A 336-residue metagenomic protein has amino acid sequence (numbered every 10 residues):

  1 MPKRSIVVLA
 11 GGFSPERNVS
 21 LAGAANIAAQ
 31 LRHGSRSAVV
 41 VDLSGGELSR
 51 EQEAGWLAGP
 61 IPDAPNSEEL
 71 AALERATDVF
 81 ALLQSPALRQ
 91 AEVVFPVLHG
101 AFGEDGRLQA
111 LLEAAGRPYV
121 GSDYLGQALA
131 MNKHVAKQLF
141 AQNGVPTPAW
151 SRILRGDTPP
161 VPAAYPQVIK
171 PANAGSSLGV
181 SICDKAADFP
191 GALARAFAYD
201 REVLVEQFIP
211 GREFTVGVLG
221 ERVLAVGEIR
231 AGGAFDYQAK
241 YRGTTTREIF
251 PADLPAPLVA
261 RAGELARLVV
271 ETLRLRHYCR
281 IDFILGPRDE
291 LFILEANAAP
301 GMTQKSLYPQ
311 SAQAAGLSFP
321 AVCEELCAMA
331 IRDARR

Functional and structural regions predicted by a protein language model:
M1-L125, L129-M131, V135, Q142 (+2 more regions): ATP-binding N-terminal substructure of ATP-dependent carboxylate-amine bond-forming enzymes
P2-A10, Q84, L88, Q127-R212 (+1 more regions): Active-site nucleotide/adenylate-binding loops and adjacent lid/helix of ATP-dependent enzymes
P2-R4, G12-F13, P257-R336: ATP-dependent carboxylate activation and anion-phosphoryl transfer catalytic cores that bind Mg-ATP to form
R4, P148, Y165-Q167, L178 (+5 more regions): Change "...and in nucleic-acid phosphodiester-cleaving endonucleases..." to "...and in nucleic-acid processing enzymes
A38, P118-Y119, T147, Q167 (+1 more regions): Hydrophobic beta-strand scaffold residues
E53-A58, A110, A234-G243, A298: Short, flexible, mixed-charge acidic loops at enzyme active sites
D184-E264, L285-F292: Phosphate-binding site of ATP-dependent enzymes
